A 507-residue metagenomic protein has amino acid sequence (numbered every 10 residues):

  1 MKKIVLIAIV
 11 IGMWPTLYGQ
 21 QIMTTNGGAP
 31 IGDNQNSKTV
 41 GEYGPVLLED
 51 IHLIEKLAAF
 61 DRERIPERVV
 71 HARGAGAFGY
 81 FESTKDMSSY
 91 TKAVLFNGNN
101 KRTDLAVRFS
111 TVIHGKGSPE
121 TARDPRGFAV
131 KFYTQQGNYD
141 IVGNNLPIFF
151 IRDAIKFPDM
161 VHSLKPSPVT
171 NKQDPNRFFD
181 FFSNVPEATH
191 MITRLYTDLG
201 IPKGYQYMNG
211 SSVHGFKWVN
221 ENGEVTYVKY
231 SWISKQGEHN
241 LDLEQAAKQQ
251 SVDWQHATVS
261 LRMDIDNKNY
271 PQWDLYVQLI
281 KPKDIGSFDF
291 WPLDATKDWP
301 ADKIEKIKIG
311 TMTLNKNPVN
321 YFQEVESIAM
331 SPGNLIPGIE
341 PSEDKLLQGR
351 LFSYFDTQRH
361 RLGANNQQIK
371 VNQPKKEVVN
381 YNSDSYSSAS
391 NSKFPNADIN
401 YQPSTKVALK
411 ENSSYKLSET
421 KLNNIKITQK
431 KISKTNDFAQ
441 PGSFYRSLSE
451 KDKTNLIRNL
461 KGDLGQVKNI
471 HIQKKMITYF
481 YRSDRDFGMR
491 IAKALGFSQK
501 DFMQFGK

Functional and structural regions predicted by a protein language model:
I4-M13: Sec-dependent N-terminal signal peptides
P15-G19: Sec/Tat signal peptide C-region and signal peptidase I cleavage site
Q20-K507: Active-site-adjacent core segments of small-molecule enzymes
